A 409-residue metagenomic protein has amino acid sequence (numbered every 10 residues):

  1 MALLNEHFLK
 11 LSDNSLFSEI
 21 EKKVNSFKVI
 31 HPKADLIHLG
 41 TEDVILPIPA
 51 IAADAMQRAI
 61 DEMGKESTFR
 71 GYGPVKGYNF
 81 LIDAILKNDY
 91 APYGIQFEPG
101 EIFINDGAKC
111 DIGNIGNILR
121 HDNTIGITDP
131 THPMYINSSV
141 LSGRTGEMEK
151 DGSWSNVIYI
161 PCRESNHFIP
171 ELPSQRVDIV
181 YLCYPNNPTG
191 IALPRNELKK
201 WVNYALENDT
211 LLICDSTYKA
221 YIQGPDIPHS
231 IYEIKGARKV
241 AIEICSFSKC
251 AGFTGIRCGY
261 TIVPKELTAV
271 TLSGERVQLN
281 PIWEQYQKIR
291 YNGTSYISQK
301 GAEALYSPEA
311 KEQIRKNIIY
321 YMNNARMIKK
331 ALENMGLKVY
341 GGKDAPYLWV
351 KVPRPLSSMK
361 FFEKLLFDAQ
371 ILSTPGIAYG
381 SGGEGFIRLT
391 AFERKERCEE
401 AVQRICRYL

Functional and structural regions predicted by a protein language model:
L3-D106, L305-E309, L409: N-terminal small-domain helix-loop-helix segment of the aminotransferase-like
P47, Y321-M322, M335-D368: Conserved PLP-binding catalytic core of the aspartate aminotransferase-like
E66-A205, K219-I234: Conserved core of the PLP fold type I
K87, A91, I95, R354-L356 (+3 more regions): PLP-dependent enzyme catalytic core of the Aspartate aminotransferase-like
N123, E207-L211, R238-K239: A short helix->loop->beta-strand "cap" motif at the edges of active sites that frequently abuts
E233-I319, R326, K330: Conserved core segment of the aminotransferase class I/II
Q299, E303, I318-K329, V339-K351 (+1 more regions): Conserved glycine-rich beta-strand-loop-beta hairpin in the small C-terminal domain of fold type I
